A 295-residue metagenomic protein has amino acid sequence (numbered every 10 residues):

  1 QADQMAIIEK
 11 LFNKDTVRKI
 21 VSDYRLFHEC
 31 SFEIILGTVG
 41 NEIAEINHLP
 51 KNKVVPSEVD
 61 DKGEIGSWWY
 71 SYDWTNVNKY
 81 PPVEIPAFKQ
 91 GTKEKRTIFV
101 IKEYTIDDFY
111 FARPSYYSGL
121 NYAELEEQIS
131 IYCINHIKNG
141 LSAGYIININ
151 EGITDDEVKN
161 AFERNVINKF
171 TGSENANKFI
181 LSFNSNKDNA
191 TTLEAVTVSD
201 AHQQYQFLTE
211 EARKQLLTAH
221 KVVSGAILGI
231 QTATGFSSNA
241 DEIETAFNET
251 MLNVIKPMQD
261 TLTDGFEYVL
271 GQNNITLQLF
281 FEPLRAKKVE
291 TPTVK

Functional and structural regions predicted by a protein language model:
Q1, I7-K10, Y268-V269, N273-K295: Intrinsically disordered, low-complexity terminal tails
A2-N184, K295: Structured, contiguous alpha/beta core segments that scaffold functional sites
T105-G265, I275-F280: A contiguous, surface-oriented mixed alpha/beta subdomain in the mid-to-C-terminal portion of proteins that forms
